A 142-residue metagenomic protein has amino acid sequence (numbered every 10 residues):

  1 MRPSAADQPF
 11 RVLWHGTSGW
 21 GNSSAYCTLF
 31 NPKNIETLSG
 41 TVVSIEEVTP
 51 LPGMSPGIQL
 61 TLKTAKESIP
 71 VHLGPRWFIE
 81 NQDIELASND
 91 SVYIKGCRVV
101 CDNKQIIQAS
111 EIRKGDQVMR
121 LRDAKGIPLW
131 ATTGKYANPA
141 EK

Functional and structural regions predicted by a protein language model:
H15-T37: Short boundary/loop segments of OB/S1/cold-shock single-stranded nucleic-acid-binding domains
N34-M54: Structural detector for short beta-strands of small beta-barrel domains
L38-V43, N89-C97: OB-fold and OB-like beta-barrel modules that bind single-stranded nucleic acids
V42, T64-K66, L73-W77, G96-R98 (+2 more regions): A mature extracytoplasmic/lumenal domain signature
L51-L73: OB-fold (S1/OB) nucleic-acid-binding surfaces
F78-I94: Short nucleic-acid-contacting surface segments enriched for D/E, G, S/T with interspersed K/R
V99-P128: OB-fold/S1-family single-stranded nucleic acid-binding modules
P128-K142: Glycine- and charge-enriched low-complexity intrinsically disordered segments
